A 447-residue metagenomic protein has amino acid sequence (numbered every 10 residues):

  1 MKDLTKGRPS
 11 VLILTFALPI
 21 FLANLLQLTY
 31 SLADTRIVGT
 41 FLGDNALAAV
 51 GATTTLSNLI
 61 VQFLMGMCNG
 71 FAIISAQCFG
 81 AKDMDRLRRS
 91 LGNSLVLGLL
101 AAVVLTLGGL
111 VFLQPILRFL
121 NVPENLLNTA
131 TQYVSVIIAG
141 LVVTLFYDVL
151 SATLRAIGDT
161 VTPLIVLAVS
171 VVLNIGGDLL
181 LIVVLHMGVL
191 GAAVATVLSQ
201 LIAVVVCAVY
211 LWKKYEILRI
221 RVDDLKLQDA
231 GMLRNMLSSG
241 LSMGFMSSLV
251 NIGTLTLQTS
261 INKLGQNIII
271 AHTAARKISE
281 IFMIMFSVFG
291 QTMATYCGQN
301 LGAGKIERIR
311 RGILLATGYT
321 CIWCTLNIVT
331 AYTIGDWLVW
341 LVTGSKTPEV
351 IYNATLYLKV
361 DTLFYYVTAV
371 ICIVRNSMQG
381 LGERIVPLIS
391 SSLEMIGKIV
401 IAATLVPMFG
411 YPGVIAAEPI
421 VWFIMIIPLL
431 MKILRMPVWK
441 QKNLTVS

Functional and structural regions predicted by a protein language model:
M1-A17, S75-G140, V184-L241, C297-F364 (+1 more regions): Short alpha-helical transmembrane segments in multi-pass integral membrane proteins
L4-L42, T55-G70, I74, L99-T106 (+4 more regions): N-terminal transmembrane alpha-helices
L14, L18, Y30, M67 (+13 more regions): Residue-level signal for transmembrane alpha-helical positions in Major Facilitator Superfamily
T15-D34, V136, S170, S199-A203 (+3 more regions): Transmembrane helical elements of multi-pass membrane transporters/channels
I20, N24, R36, I73 (+15 more regions): Transmembrane alpha-helix boundary and packing residues in multipass membrane permease domains and related
T29-A48, L117-E124, L180-M187, S248-K277 (+5 more regions): Helix-terminus/linker motif at the lipid-water interface of multi-pass membrane proteins
L47-L107, T144-P163, A271-T330, G335 (+2 more regions): Small-residue-rich hydrophobic transmembrane alpha-helices
C68, V136-R155, P163-N174, A192-C207 (+4 more regions): Short runs within selected transmembrane alpha-helices of multi-pass transporters and secretion channels
